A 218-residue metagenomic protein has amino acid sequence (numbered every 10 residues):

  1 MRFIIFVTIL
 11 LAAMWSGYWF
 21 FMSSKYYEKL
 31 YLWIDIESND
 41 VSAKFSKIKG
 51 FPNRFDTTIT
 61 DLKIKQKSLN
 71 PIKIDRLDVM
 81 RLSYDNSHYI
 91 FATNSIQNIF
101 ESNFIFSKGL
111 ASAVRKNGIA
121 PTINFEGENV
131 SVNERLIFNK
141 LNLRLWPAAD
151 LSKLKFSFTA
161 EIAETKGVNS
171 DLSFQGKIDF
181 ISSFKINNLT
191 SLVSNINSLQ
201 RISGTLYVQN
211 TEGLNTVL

Functional and structural regions predicted by a protein language model:
R2-W19: Hydrophobic membrane-insertion alpha-helices, especially the h-region of bacterial N-terminal signal peptides
I4-F6, M22-L218: Glycine-rich, small/hydroxylated-residue low-complexity segments
